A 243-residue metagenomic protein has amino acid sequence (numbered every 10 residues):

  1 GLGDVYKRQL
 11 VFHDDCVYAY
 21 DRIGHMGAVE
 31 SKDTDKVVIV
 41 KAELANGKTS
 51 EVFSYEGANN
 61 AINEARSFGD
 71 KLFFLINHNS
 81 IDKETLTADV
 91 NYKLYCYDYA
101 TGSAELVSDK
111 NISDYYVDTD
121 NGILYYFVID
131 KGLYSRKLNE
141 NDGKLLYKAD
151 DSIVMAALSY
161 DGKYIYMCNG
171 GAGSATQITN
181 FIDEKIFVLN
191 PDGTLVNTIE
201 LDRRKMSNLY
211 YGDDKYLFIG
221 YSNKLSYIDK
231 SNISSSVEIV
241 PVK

Functional and structural regions predicted by a protein language model:
G1-Y6: Short, small-residue-biased leader/transition segments that mark boundaries at the very start of proteins
K7-H13, A58-G69, N111-D120, D151-Y160 (+2 more regions): Repeated scaffold domains used in trafficking and secretory/extracellular systems, primarily beta-propellers
Y18-D21, F73-I76, Y125-F127, Y166-N169 (+1 more regions): Residue position within the beta-strands of beta-propeller blades
I23-E30, H78-K83, D130-G132, G171-Q177 (+1 more regions): Short glycine/acidic-enriched loop and turn motifs that connect beta-strands
V38-V40, K93-Y95, G132-Y134, K185-F187 (+1 more regions): A short loop-to-beta-strand structural motif that recurs across blades of beta-propeller domains
E43-G47, D98-G102, K137-N141, N190-T194 (+1 more regions): Short loop/turn segments that connect beta-strands within beta-propeller blades
V52-G57, V107-N111, L146-D150, I199-R203: Short loop/turn motifs that cap or connect beta-strands within the blades of beta-propeller-type repeat domains
S207-K243: Blade-level signature of beta-propeller repeat domains, shared across WD40, Kelch, NHL, RCC1 and BNR/Asp-box propellers
